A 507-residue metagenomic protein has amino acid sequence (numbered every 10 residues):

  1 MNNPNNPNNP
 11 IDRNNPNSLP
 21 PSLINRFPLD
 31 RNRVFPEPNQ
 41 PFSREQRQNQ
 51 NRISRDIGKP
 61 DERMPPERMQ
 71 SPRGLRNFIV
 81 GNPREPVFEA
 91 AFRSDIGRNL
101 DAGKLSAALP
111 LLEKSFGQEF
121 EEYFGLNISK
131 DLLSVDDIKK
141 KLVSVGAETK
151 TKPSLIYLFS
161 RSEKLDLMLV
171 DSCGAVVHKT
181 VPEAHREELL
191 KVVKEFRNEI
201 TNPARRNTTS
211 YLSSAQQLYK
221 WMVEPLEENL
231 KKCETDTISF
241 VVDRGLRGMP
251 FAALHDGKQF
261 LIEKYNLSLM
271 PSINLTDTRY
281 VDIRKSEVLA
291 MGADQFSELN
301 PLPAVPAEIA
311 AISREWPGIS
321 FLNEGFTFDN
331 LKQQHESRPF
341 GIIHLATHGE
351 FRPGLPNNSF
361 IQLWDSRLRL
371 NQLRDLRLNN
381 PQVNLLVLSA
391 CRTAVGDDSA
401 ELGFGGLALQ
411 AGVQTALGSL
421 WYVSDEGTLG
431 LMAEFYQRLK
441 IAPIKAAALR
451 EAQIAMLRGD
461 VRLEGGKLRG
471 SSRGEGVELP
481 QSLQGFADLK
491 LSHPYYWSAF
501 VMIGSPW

Functional and structural regions predicted by a protein language model:
M1-P83, N99: Long, low-complexity repeat tracts used as extracellular stalks/passenger repeats and O-glycosylation platforms
D61, P72-S268, L275-T278, R284-K285: Domain-scale, conserved, charged regions that form catalytic cores and adjacent regulatory/interaction surfaces
L100, R206-L212, Q295-L302, T393-A394: Second-shell loop/turn segments in exported
S115, L167, I238-F240, M291 (+7 more regions): Residue-level detector of buried hydrophobic side-chain packing in well-ordered secondary-structure elements
E234, V241-I342, N358-I361: Catalytic-core domains of enzymes
P271-R279, Q295, G341-E434: Catalytic cores of nucleophile-dependent amide-cleaving enzymes
L429-W507: An often Trp-containing, charged/polar helix-loop segment at the C-terminal end of enzyme catalytic cores
